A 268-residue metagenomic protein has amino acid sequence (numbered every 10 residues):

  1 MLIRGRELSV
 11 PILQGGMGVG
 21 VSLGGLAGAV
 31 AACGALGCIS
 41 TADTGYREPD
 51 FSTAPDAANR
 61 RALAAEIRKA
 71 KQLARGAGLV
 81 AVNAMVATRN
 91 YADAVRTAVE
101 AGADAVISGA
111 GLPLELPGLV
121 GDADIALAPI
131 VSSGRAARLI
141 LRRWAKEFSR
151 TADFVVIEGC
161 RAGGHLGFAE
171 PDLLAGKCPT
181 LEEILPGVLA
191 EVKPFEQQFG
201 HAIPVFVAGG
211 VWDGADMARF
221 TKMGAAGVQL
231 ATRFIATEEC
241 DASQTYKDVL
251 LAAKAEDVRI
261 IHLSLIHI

Functional and structural regions predicted by a protein language model:
M1-Q198: Active-site entrance/lid segments in N-terminal catalytic domains of soluble metabolic enzymes
V10, D153, I203-P204, A226: The start of beta-strands in P-loop NTPase/AAA+ ATPase cores
A35-R47, L112, A215-Q244: Glycine-rich phosphate-binding active-site loops on the catalytic face of alpha/beta enzymes
N90-G102, G210-A226: Short, electropositive alpha-helical surface patch
G200-A202, M223, T245, A255: Short gly/pro-enriched beta-turn/loop segments at secondary-structure junctions
P204-W212, L230: Glycine-rich beta-strand-to-loop/alpha-helix junction loops that act as flexible
T232-S264: Glycine-rich, Lys/Arg-enriched anion-binding loops that position phosphate/diphosphate groups for phosphoryl
I266-I268: Conserved small/polar residues in nucleotide/adenosyl-binding loops
